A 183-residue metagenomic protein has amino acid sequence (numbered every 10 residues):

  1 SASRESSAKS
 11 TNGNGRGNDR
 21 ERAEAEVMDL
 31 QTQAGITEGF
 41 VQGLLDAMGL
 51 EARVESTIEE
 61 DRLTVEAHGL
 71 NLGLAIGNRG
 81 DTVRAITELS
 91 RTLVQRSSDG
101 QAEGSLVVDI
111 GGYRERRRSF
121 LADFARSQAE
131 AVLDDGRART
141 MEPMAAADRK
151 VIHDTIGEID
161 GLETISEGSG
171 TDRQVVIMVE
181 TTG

Functional and structural regions predicted by a protein language model:
S1-G183: RNA-contacting regions in translation and RNA-metabolism proteins, encompassing KH/S1 modules where present
